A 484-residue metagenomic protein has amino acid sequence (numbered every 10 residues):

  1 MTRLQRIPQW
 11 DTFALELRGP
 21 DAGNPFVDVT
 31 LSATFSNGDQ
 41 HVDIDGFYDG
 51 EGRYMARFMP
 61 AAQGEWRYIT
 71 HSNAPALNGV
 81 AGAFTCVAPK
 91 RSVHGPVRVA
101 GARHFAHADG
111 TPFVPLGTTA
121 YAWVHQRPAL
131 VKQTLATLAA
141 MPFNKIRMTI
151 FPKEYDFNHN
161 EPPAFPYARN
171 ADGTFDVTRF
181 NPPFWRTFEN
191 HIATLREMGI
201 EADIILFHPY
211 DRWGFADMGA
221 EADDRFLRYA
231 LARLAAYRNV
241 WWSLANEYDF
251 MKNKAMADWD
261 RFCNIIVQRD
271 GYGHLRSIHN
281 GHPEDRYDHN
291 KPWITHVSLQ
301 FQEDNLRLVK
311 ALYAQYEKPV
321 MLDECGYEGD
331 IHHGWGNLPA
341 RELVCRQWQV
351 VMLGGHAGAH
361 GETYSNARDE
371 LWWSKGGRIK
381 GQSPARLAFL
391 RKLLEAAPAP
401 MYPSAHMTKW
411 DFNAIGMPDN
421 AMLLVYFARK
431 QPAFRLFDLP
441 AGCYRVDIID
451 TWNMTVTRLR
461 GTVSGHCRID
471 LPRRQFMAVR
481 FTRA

Functional and structural regions predicted by a protein language model:
M1-D39, I44-F47, A83-P89, T408-G416: Non-catalytic, glycine-rich low-complexity segments
R3, N24-P25, E328-I331, L343-R460 (+1 more regions): Aromatic- and carboxylate-lined catalytic core of secreted/periplasmic carbohydrate-active enzymes
I7-T12, S464-H466, R474: Solvent-exposed, conformationally flexible loop/turn segments
T34, Q40-A102: Extended acidic/polar, glycine-enriched regions that form or flank non-catalytic beta-rich accessory modules
Q40, T111, M454-T455: Residue-level signal for well-ordered, solvent-exposed loop/turn and beta-edge residues enriched in charged/polar side
G46-Y48, L459-T462: Short beta-strand segments within Ig-like beta-sandwich modules, predominantly Fibronectin type-III
R91-R307: Active-site mouth of glycoside hydrolases
R225, N246-I379: Extracellular glycoside hydrolase catalytic/binding regions
